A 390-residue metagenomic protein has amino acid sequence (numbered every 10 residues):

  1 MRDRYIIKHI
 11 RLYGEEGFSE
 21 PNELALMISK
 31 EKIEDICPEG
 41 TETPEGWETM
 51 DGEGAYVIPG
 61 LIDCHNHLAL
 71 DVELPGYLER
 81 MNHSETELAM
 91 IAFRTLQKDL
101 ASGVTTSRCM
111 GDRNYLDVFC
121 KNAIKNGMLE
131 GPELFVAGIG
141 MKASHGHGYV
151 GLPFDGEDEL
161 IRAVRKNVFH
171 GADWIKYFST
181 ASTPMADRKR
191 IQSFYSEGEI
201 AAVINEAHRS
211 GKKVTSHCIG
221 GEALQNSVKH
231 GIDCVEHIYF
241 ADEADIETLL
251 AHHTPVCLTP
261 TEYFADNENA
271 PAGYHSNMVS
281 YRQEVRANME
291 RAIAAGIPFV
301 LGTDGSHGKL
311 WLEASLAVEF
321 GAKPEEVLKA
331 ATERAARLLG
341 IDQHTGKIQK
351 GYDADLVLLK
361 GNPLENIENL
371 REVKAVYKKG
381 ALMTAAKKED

Functional and structural regions predicted by a protein language model:
M1-P44, A55-V57, G361-N366, A381-L382: N-terminal metal-binding scaffold of metallo-dependent hydrolase/deaminase domains
I10, G14, A331-E333, R337 (+1 more regions): C-terminal cap of metal-dependent C-N hydrolases
A55-N126, H147, G198, H230: Metal-associated gating/positioning segment near the N- to mid-region
L74-P75, M185, L224-H230, E262-Y274 (+4 more regions): Histidine/acidic-residue-rich catalytic or RNA/ligand-binding cores of hydrolases and nuclease-related proteins
I91-D117, G131-K142, A172-M185, K212-K213 (+2 more regions): Divalent metal-dependent hydrolysis catalytic cores, especially in the metallo-beta-lactamase
N122-G140, I191-S216, C257-T261: Alpha-helix-loop-beta-strand connector modules within alpha/beta enzyme cores
P153-K229: Metal-dependent enolase-superfamily TIM-barrel catalytic cores that perform enediolate-based chemistry
R209, Y281-N362: His/Asp/Glu-enriched, well-ordered alpha-helical/loop segment that forms or immediately abuts the divalent-metal
